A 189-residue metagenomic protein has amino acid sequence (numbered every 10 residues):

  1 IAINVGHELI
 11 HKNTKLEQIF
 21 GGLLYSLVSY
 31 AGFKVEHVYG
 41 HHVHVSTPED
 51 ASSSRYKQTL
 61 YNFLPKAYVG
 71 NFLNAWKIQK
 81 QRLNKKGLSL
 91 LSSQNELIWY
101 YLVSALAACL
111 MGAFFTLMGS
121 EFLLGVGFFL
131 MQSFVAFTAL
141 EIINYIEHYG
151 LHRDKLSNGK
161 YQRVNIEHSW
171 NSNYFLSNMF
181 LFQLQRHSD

Functional and structural regions predicted by a protein language model:
I1, L9, L24, V28-V126: Non-catalytic, topology-defining segments of multipass membrane proteins
I1-I10, A31-K34, A67-F72, L130-H152 (+1 more regions): Transmembrane alpha-helical segments that form the membrane-embedded catalytic/substrate-channel core of multi-pass
H11-I19, E36: Juxtamembrane/interfacial segments flanking transmembrane helices
N13, G87-W99, Y149, R153-G159: Interhelical loop and helix-boundary elements at the membrane-water interface of polytopic inner-membrane proteins
Q18, L24, T47-Y61, G150-E167: Juxtamembrane inter-helical linkers in multi-pass membrane proteins
F33-V45, N171-D189: Acidic, Ser/Thr-rich low-complexity segments on the non-lumenal side of membrane proteins
A113-S169: A beta-strand-loop signature enriched in Asp, Gly, Thr, and Trp that corresponds to the sialidase/neuraminidase Asp-box
